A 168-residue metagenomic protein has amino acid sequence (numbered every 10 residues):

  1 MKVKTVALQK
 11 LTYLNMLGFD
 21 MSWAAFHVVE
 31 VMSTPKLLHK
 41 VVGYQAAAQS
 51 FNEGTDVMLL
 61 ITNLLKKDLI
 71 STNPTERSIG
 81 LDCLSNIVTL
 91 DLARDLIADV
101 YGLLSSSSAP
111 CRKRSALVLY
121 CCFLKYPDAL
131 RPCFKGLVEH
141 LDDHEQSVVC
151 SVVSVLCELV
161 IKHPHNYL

Functional and structural regions predicted by a protein language model:
M1, P35-K36, T72-N73, S107-P110 (+1 more regions): Short inter-helical turns and helix N-cap capping residues of alpha-solenoid HEAT/ARM repeat scaffolds
M1-H27, S33, L37-V41: N-terminal alpha-helical scaffold/docking segments in eukaryotic complex subunits
K4-A7, G43, G80, S115 (+1 more regions): Conserved hydrophobic register position within alpha-solenoid helical repeats
L11-N15, A46-N52, G80-T89, L117-K125 (+1 more regions): Hydrophobic residues within the alpha-helices of tandem HEAT/HEAT-like
M21-M32, D56-L69, L92-L104, D128-L141 (+1 more regions): HEAT/HEAT-like alpha-solenoid repeats
A25, V29-V42, A47-Q49, E53 (+2 more regions): Surface-facing alpha-helical segments and adjacent helix-coil boundary elements at the starts of domains
A109-P110, D128, E139-L168: Long alpha-helical HEAT/HEAT-like repeat alpha-solenoid scaffolds in very large eukaryotic proteins, especially those
